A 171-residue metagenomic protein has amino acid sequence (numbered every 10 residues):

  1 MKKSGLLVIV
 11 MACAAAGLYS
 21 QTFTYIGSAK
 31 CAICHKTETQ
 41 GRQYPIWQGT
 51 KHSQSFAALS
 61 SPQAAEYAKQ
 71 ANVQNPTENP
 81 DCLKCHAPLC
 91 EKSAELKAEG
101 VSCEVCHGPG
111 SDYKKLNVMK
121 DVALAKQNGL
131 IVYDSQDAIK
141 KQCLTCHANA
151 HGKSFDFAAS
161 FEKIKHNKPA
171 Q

Functional and structural regions predicted by a protein language model:
S4-A14: Sec-dependent N-terminal signal peptides
L18-A98, E104, G110-D137, F157-Q171: Sequence context of c-type cytochrome heme-c attachment sites
K141: Cys/His-rich zinc-coordinating modules
T145-A159: Short, exposed beta-strand-loop hairpins at the edges of beta-sheets in extracellular/periplasmic proteins
